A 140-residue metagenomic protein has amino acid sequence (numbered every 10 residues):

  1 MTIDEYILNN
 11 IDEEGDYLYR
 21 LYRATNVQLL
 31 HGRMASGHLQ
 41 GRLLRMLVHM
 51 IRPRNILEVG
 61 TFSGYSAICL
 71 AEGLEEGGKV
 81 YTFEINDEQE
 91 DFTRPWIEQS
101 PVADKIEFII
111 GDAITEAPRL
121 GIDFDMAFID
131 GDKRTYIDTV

Functional and structural regions predicted by a protein language model:
M1-M126, K133-V140: A short alpha-helical cap/connector motif
